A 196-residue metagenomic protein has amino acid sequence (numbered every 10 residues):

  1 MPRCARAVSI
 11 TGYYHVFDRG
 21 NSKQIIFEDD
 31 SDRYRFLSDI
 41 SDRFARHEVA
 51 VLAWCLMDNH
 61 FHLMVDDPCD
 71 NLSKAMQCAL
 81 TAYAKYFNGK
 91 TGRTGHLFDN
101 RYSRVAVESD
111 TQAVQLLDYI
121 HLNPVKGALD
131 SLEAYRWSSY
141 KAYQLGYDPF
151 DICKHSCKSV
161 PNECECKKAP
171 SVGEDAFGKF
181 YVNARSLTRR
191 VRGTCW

Functional and structural regions predicted by a protein language model:
M1-A53, M57, D66-W196: Short Pro-Cys-Gly-centered "Cys-loop" motif that presents a nucleophilic cysteine in a tight turn
